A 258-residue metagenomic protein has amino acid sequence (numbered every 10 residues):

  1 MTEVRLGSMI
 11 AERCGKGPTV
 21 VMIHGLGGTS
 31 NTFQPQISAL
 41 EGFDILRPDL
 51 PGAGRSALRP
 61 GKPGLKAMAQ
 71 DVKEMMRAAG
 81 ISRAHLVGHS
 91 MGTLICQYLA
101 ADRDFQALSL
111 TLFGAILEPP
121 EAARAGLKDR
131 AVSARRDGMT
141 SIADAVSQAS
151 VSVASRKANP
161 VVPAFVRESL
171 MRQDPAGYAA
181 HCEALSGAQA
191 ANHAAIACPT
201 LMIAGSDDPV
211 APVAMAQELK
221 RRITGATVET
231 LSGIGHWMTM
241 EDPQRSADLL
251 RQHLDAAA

Functional and structural regions predicted by a protein language model:
M1-V20, E41-D44, I81-S82, D248-A258: Alpha/beta-hydrolase fold catalytic core
T2, Q34-S38, L46-V87, D248: Active-site loop/oxyanion-hole signature of alpha/beta-hydrolase fold enzymes
G7-L58: Conserved HGGG/HGGXW glycine-rich cap/lid loop of the alpha/beta-hydrolase fold
G88, G92, C96: Gly/Ala-rich beta-loop-alpha elbow adjacent to hydrolase catalytic centers
Q97-D102, A107-S141: Flexible "cap/lid" loop of the alpha/beta hydrolase fold
E121-A125, D137-A195: Conserved alpha/beta-hydrolase catalytic His-Asp/Glu region
I196, M202-A204, D208: Short beta-strand/loop motif that positions the catalytic acidic residue of the alpha/beta-hydrolase fold
I234-P243, A247: Catalytic histidine-centered segment of alpha/beta-hydrolase-like enzymes
